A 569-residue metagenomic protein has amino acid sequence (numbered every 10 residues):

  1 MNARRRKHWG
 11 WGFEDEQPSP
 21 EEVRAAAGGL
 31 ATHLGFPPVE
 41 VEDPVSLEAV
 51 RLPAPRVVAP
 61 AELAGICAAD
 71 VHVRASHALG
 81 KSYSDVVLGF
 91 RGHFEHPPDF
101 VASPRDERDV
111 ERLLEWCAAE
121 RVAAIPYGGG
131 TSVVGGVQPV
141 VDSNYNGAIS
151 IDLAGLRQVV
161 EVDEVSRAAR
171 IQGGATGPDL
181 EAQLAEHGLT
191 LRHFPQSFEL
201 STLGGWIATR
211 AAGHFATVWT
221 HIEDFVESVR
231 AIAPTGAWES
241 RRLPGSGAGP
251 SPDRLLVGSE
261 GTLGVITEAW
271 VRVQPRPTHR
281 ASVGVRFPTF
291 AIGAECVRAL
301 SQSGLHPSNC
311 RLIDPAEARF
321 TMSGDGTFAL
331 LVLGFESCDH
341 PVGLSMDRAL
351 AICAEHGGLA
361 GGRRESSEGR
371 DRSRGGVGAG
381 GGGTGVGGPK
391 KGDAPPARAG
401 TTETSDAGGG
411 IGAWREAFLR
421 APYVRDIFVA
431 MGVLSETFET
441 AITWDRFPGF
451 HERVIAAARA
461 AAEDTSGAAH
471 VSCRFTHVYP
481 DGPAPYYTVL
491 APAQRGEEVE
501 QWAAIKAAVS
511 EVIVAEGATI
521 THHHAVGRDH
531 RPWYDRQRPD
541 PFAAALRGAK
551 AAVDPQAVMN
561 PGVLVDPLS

Functional and structural regions predicted by a protein language model:
M1-A78: Non-catalytic terminal accessory/regulatory regions of metabolic enzymes
P44, P55-A61, G65-G89, V271 (+4 more regions): C-terminal substrate-recognition/cap domain of FAD-linked oxidoreductases
P55-L63, A68-A154, L191: Glycine-rich N-terminal segment of FAD-binding domains in flavoprotein oxidoreductases, spanning the beta-loop-helix
S84-D85, G136-G155, A185-L189, A212-T220 (+2 more regions): A glycine- and small-aliphatic-rich helix-loop capping segment at beta-alpha/alpha-beta transitions that lines
R157-R311, G385-K391, P396-R398, V558: FAD-binding subdomain of flavoenzyme oxidoreductases
V514-A525, A549-A551, P555-M559: Alpha-helix capping/hinge segments and adjacent helical runs
H530-S569: Activity-critical C-terminal alpha-helical subdomain
